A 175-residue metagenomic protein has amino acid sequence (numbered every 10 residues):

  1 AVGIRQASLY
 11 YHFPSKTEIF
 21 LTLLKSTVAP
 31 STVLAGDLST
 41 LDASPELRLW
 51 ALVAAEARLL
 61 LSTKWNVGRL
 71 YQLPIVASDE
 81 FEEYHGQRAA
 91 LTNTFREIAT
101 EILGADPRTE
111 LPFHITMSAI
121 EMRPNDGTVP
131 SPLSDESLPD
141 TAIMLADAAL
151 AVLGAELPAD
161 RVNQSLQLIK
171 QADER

Functional and structural regions predicted by a protein language model:
A1-E18, T22: Helix-turn-helix
T22, S26, G36-S62, Q87-A90: Hydrophobic alpha-helical connector segments
L23, R48-L52, N66, R108-P112 (+2 more regions): Residue-level detector of well-ordered alpha-helical segments, enriched for hydrophobic/aromatic packing positions
T32, Q72, A77-P124, E136-I143 (+1 more regions): Amphipathic alpha-helical packing segments from all-alpha helical-bundle domains
L59-S62, P112-E136, D147-V162, D173-E174: Amphipathic C-terminal alpha-helical segment
T63-G68, F95: Short, structured loop/turn "capping" segments at alpha-beta junctions
V67-Q72, A159-V162: Short, hydrophobic secondary-structure boundary micro-motifs
S165-Q167: Eukaryote-specific, intrinsically disordered low-complexity regulatory segments in nuclear proteins, enriched
